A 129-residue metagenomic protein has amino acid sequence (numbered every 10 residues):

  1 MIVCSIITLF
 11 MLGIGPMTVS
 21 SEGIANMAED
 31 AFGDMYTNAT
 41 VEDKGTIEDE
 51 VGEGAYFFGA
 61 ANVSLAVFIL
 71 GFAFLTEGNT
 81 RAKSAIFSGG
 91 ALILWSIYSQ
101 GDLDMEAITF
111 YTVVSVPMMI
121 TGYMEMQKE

Functional and structural regions predicted by a protein language model:
M1, A28, N79-S88: Membrane-interfacial loop-to-transmembrane alpha-helix junctions, especially the N-terminal start
M1-M11, S88-L92: Alpha-helical transmembrane segments
V3, G54-A61, S84, T109-V113: Physicochemical signature of membrane-embedded alpha-helices that form the seven-helix bundle of GPCRs, emphasizing
S5-A61: Hydrophobic transmembrane helix segments
S64-L70, G90-Y98, V116-M118: Hydrophobic, membrane-inserted alpha-helices
A66-K83: Juxtamembrane helix-break-helix junctions at the cytosolic face of small multi-pass alpha-helical membrane proteins
I93-F110: Membrane-helix boundary connector in multi-pass membrane proteins
S115-E129: Membrane-water interface at the C-terminal end of transmembrane alpha helices
